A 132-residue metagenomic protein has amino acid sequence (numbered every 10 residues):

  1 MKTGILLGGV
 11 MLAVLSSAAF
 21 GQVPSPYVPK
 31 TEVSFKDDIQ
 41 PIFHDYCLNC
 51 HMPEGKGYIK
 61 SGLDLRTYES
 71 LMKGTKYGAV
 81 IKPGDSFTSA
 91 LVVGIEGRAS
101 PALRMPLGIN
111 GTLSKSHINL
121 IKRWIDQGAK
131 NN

Functional and structural regions predicted by a protein language model:
M1-G8: Bacterial N-terminal signal peptides that target proteins for export
G8-S17: Bacterial N-terminal signal peptides
A19-N132: Aromatic- and Gly/Pro-enriched helix-to-coil junctions and flexible linker segments
